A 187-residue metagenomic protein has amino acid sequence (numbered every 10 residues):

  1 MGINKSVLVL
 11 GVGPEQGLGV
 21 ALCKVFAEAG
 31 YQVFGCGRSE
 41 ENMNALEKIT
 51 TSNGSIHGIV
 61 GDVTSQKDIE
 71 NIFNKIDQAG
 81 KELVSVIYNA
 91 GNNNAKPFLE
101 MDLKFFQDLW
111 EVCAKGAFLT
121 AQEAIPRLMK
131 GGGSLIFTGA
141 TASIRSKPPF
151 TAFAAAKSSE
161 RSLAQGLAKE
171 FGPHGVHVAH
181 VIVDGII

Functional and structural regions predicted by a protein language model:
G2-F34: Canonical Rossmann dinucleotide-binding motif of NAD(H)/NADP(H)-dependent dehydrogenases/reductases, specifically
I3-S6, K81-L83, L128-G139, P173-V176: Active-site loop of short-chain dehydrogenase/reductase
G11-G13, S134-S159, Q165, K169-G172: Catalytic loop of short-chain dehydrogenase/reductase
Y31-A45: Conserved glycine-rich Rossmann-like NAD(P)H-binding loop of the short-chain dehydrogenase/reductase
N89-A95: Conserved NAD(P)H cofactor-binding loop of Rossmann-fold oxidoreductase domains
P97-F98, F105-W110: Substrate-binding pocket helix/loop in short-chain dehydrogenase/reductase
A121-Q122, Q165: A short, exposed helix-loop element centered on a Lys and neighboring polar residues
